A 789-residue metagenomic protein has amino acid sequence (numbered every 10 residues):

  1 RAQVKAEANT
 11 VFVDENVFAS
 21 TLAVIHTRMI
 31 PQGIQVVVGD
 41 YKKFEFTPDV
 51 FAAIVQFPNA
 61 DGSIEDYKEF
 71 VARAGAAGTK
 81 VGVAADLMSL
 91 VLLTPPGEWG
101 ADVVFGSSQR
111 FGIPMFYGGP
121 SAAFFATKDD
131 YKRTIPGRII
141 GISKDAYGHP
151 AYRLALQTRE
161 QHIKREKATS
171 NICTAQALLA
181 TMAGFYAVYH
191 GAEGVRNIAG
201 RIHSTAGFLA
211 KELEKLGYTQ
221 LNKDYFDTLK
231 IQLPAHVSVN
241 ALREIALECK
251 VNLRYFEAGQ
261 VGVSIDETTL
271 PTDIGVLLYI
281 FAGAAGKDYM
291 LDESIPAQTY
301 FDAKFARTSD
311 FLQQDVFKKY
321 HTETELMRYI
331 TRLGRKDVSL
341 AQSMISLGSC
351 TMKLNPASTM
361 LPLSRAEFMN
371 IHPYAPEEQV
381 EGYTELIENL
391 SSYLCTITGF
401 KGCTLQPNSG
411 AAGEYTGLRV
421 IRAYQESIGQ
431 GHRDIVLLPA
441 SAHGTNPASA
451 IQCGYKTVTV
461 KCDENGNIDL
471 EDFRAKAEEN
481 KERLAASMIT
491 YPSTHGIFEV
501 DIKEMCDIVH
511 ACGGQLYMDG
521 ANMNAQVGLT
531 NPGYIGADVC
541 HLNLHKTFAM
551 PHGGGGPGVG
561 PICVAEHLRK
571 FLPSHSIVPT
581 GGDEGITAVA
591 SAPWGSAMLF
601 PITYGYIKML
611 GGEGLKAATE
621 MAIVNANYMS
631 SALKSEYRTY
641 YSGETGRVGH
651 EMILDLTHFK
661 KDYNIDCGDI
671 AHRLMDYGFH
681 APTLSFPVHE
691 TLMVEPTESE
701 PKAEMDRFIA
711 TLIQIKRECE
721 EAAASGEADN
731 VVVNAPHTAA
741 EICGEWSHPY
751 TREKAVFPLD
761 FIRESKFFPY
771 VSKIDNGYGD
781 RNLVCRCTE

Functional and structural regions predicted by a protein language model:
R1-V4, L178-V188, L599, T603-I607: Proline/glycine-anchored alpha-helix kink/cap motifs
A2-A151, L213, F226, K230-I231 (+5 more regions): Conserved PLP-enzyme active-site core in the AAT-like
E15, G62, M88, Q109 (+26 more regions): Flexible, active-site-adjacent loop/turn segments at secondary-structure boundaries
F57-P58, D266, N408, D463 (+3 more regions): Short strand-loop junctions, especially beta-strand C-caps/beta-turns that link beta-sheets to coils or alpha-helices
I113-A126, D130-Y131, A175-L179, S264 (+6 more regions): Conserved phosphate/anionic-ligand binding catalytic regions in large, soluble enzymes, centered on
Y147, A155, H162-C173, M182-C403 (+5 more regions): Non-catalytic terminal extensions of PLP-dependent enzymes
H372-A375, L405-P407, V460, M488-T490: Cysteine-centered functional microenvironments
K401-P407, I435-L438: A short, small-residue-rich loop immediately preceding and capping a beta-strand
